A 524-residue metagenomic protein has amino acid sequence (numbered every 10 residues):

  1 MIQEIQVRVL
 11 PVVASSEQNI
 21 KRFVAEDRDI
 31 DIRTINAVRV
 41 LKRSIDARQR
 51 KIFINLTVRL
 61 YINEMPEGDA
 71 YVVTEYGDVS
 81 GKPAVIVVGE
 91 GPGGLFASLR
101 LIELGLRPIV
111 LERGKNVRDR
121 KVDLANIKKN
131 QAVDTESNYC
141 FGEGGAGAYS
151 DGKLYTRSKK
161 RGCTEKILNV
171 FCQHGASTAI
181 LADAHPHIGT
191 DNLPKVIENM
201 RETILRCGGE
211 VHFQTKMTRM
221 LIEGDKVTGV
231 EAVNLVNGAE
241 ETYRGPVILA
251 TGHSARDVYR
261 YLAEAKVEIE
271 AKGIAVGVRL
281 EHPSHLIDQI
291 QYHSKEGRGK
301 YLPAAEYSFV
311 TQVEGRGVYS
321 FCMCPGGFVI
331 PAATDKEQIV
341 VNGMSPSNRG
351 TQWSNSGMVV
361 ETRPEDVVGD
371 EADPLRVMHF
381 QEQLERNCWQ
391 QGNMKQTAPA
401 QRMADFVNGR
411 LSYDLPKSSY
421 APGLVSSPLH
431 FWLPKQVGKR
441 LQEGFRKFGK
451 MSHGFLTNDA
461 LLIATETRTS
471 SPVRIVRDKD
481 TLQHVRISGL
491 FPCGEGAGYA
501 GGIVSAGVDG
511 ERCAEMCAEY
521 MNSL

Functional and structural regions predicted by a protein language model:
M1-I54, V58-Y149, K153-L524: Residues forming the flavin
